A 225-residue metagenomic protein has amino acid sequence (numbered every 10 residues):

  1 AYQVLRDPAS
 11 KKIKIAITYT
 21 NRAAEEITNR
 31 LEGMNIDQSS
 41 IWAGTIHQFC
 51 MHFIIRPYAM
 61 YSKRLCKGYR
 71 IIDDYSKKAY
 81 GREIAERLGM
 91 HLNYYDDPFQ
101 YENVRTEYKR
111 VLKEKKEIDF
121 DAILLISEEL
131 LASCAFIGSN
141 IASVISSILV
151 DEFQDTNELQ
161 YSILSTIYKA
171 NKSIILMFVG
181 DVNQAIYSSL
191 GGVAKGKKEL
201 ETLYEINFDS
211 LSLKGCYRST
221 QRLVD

Functional and structural regions predicted by a protein language model:
A1-Y61: P-loop NTPase Walker
R6-A9, I36, S139-I141, Y168-K172 (+1 more regions): Conserved catalytic network of the ASCE P-loop NTPase/AAA+ motor domain
I15, D73-L149, E158-I163, S188-G196: Accessory N-terminal region flanking or inserted into the helicase ATPase core in nucleic-acid motor proteins
E26-L31, F49-F53, V144, L159 (+3 more regions): Alpha-helical scaffold elements adjacent to nucleotide-binding pockets in ATP/GTP-utilizing enzyme cores
I41, S147-V150, M177: Hydrophobic "anchor" residues on beta-strands that sit immediately upstream of conserved functional sites
M60-C66, M177: DNA-processing P-loop NTPase/helicase core
I148-T156, V182-N183: Conserved Walker B
I163-D225: Conserved RecA-like helicase ATPase core segment that couples NTP binding/hydrolysis to strand translocation
